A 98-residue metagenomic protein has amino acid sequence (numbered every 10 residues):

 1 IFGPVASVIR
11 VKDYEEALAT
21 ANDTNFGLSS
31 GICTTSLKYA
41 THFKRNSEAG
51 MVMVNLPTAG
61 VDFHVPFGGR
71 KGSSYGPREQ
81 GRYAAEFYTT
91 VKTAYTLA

Functional and structural regions predicted by a protein language model:
I1-A98: Conserved C-terminal structural/oligomerization subdomain of aldehyde/semialdehyde dehydrogenase
